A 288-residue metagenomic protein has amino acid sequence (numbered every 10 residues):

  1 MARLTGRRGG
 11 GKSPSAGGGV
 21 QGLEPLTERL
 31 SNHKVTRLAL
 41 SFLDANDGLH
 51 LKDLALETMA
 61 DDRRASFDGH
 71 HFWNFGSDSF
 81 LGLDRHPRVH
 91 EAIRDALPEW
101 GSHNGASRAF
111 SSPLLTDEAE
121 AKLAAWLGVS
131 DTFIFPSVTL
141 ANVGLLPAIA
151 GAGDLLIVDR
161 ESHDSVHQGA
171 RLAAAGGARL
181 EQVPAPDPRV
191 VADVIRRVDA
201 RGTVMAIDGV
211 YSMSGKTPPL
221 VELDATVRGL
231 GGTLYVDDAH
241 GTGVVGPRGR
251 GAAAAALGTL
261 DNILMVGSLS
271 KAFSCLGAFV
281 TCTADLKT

Functional and structural regions predicted by a protein language model:
R3-G22, T36-W100, G232: N-terminal "arm"/small-domain region of PLP-dependent enzymes with the aminotransferase-like
G82-L83, A109-P113, D164, P188-R189 (+2 more regions): Short, small-residue-enriched loops and turns at beta-alpha junctions that line or gate enzyme active sites
E91-S137: Conserved N-terminal alpha-helix of the aminotransferase class I/II PLP-enzyme fold
S137, V158-A174: Substrate-binding/gating loop at the entrance of the active-site cleft, primarily in PLP-dependent aminotransferase-like
L146-D164: Conserved PLP-anchoring active-site segment centered on the Schiff-base-forming lysine
E181-V236: Active-site phosphate-binding strand-loop segment of PLP-dependent enzymes
R248, A254-T288: Active-site PLP attachment segment
